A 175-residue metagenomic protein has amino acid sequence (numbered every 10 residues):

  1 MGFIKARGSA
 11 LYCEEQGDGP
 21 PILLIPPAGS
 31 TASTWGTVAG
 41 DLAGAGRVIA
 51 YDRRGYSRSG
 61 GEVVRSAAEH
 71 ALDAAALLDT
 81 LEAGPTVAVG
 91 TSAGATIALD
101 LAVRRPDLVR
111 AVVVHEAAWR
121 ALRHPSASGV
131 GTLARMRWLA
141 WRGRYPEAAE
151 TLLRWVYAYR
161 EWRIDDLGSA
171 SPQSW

Functional and structural regions predicted by a protein language model:
G2-G61, L77: Conserved HGGG/HGGXW glycine-rich cap/lid loop of the alpha/beta-hydrolase fold
A39-L42, R65-A67, R105-P106, G129-G131: Glycine-rich, phosphate-binding/catalytic loops in enzymes
A43, A75, V103-P106, A149: A structural alpha-helix within SAM-dependent methyltransferase catalytic domains
R58, A118-S128, Y159-E161: A short beta-to-alpha transition loop/helix N-cap that caps and shapes the active-site region
G60-A71: Catalytic nucleophile-loop/oxyanion-hole region of alpha/beta-hydrolase and closely related hydrolase-like folds
E69-T86: Conserved acidic catalytic loop of the alpha/beta-hydrolase fold
G84-H124: Conserved hydrolase catalytic core segment
A127, L133-R135, L139-W175: Alpha/beta-hydrolase
